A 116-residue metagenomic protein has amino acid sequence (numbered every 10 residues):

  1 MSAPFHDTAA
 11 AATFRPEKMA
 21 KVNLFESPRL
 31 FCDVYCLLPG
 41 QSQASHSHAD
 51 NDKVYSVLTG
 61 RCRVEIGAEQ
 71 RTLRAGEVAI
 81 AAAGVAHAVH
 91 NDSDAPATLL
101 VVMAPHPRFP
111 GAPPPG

Functional and structural regions predicted by a protein language model:
M1-D33, A44, A75, I80 (+1 more regions): A short, N-terminal "cap"/entry segment at the start of jelly-roll beta-barrel domains of the cupin/DSBH fold
P28-L30, P39-Q41, R61, Q70 (+1 more regions): Short, charged/polar surface micro-motifs in flexible loops or helix N-caps
R29, D50, D94-A95: Short strand-connecting beta-turns/loops that link adjacent beta-strands
S42-A44, R63, A79, A83-V89: Histidine-centered metal-chelating micro-motifs
H48-A75: A short beta-strand-loop-beta hairpin characteristic of the jelly-roll/cupin
A83-R108: Ligand-binding loop in jelly-roll beta-barrel domains
